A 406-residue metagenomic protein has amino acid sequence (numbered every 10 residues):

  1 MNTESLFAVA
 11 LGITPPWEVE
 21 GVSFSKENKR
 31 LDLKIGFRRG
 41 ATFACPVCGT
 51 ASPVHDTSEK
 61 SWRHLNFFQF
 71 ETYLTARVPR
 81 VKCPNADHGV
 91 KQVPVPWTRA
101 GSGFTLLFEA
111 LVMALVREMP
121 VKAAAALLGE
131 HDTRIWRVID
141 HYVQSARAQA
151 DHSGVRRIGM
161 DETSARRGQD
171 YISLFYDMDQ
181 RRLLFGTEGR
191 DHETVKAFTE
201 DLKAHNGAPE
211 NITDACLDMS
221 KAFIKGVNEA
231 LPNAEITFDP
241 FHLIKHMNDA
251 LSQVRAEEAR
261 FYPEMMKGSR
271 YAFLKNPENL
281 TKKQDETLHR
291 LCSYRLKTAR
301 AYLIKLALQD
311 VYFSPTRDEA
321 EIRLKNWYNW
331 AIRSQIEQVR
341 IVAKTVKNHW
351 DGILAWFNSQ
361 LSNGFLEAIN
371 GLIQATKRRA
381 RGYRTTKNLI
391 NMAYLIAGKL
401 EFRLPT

Functional and structural regions predicted by a protein language model:
M1-D32, G36-G40, T105-L107, L111-A114 (+3 more regions): Long C-terminal interaction/binding lobes of large macromolecular proteins
L33, A124, V346: A residue-level signal for conserved active-site and pocket-lining positions in enzyme catalytic cores
G40-F43, V78-R80: Residues immediately within or flanking Cys/His clusters that coordinate Zn2+ in small zinc-binding modules
T42, V47, P53, R167-D170 (+6 more regions): Acidic/histidine-rich catalytic cores and adjacent linkers of DNA breakage/strand-transfer/modification proteins
G49-S52, S58-Q169, P209-E210, I353-L354: Short, positively charged, Gly/Tyr-enriched micro-motifs that form contact patches at catalytic or ligand/partner
S173, N248-A259: Short, surface-exposed amphipathic charged segments that create phosphate/polyanion-binding patches used for binding
